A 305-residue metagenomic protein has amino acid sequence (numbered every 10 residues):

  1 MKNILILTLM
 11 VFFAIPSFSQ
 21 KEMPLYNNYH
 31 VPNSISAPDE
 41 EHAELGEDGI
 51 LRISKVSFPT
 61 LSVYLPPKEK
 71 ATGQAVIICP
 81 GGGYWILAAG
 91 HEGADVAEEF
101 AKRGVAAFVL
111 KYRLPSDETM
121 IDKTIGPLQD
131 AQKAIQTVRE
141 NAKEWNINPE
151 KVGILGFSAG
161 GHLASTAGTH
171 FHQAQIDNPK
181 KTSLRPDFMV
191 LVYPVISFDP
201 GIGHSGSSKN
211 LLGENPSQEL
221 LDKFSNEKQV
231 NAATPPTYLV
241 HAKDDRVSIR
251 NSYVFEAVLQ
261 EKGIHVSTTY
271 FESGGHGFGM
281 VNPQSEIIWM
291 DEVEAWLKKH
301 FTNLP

Functional and structural regions predicted by a protein language model:
A43-D48, P194-Q229: Mobile cap/lid helix-loop segments that gate and shape the active-site cleft of serine hydrolases
T72-G81: Short beta-strand element of the alpha/beta-hydrolase
A88-A89, V96, Y112-P149, N282-I288: Catalytic nucleophile-loop/oxyanion-hole region of alpha/beta-hydrolase and closely related hydrolase-like folds
G90-F108: Short amphipathic alpha-helix adjacent to the substrate-entry channel of hydrolases
K133-G203, L221: Primarily recognizes the serine-hydrolase "nucleophile elbow" in alpha/beta-hydrolase and SGNH/GDSL folds
Y238-H241: Short beta-strand/loop motif that positions the catalytic acidic residue of the alpha/beta-hydrolase fold
R246-N251: Conserved alpha/beta-hydrolase "acid-adjacent" motif
Y253-P305: C-terminal catalytic histidine-bearing segment of alpha/beta-hydrolase fold enzymes
